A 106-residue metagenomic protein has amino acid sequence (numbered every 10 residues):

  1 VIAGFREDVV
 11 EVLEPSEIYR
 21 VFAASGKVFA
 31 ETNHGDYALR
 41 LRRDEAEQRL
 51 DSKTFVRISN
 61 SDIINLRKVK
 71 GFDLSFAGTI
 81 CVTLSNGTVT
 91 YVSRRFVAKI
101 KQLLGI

Functional and structural regions predicted by a protein language model:
V1-S85, V89-Y91: Conserved binding/recognition cores within well-folded domains
G87, V97-K99: Short coil/turn motifs at secondary-structure junctions
R95, Q102, I106: Charged phosphate-binding loop/patch that engages nucleotide di/tri-phosphates or the phosphate backbone of nucleic
